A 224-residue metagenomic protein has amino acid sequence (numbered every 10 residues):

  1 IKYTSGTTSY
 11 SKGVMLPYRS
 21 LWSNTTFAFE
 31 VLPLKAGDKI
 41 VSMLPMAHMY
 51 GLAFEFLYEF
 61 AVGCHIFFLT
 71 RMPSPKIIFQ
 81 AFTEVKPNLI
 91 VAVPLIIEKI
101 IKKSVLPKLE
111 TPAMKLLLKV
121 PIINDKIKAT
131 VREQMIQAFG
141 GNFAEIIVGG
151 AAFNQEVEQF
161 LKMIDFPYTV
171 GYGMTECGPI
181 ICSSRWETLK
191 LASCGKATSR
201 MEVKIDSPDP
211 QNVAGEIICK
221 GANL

Functional and structural regions predicted by a protein language model:
I1-T25: Conserved AMP-binding A3 loop
T4-T7, I40, I90, L161 (+1 more regions): Conserved S/T- and glycine-rich ATP-binding loop of Class I adenylate-forming
G6-S9, H48, E176-P179: Active-site proximal helix/loop that lines the substrate pocket of Rossmann-like NAD(P)-dependent oxidoreductase domains
Y10, G37-K39, G63, Q137-A144: Short, surface-exposed connector motifs at secondary-structure boundaries
R19, L95-E98, A151-A152, N223: Alpha-helix/helix-capping structural signal
W22-K39, M46-E133, P167: Conserved AMP-binding/adenylation subdomain of ANL enzymes
K39-S42, I218: Short, well-ordered beta-strand segments
I127-L224: Conserved AMP-binding/adenylate-forming
